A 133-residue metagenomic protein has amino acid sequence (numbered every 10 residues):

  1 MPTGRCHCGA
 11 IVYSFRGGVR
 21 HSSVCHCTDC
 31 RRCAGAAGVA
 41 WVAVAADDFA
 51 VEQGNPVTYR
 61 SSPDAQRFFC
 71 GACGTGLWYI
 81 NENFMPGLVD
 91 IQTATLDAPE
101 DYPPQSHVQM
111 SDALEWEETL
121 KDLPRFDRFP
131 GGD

Functional and structural regions predicted by a protein language model:
M1-D133: A short Gly-Trp-Pro
